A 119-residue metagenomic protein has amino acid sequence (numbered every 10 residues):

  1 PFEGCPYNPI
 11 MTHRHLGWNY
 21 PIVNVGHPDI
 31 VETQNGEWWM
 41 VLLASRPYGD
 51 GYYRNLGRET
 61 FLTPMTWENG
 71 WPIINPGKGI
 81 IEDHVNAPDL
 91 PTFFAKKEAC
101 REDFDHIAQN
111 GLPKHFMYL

Functional and structural regions predicted by a protein language model:
P1-L119: Carbohydrate-active catalytic/glycan-binding domains of CAZyme proteins, especially the secreted or lumenal ectodomains
